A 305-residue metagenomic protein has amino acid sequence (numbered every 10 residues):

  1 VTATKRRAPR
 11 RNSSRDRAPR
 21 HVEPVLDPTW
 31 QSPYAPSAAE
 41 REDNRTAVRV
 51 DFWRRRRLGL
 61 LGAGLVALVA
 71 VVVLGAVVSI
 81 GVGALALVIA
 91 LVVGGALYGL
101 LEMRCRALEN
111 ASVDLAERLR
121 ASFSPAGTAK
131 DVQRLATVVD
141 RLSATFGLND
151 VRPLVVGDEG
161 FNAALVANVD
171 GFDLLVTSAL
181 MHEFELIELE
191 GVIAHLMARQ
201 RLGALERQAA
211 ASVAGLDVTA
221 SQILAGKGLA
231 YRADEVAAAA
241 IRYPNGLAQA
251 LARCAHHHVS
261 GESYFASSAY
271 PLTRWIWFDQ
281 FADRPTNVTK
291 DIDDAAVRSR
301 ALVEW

Functional and structural regions predicted by a protein language model:
T2-G160, Q222, H258: Hydrophobic or amphipathic, alpha-helical segments that drive membrane association/targeting
L135-S143, A225-P244: An active-site-proximal "capping" alpha-helix that borders the catalytic cofactor pocket
T145-D173, V218, A238-W305: Active-site-proximal gating segments in proteases and membrane effectors
D173-T177, M197: Short hydrophobic beta-strand segments that form the core of ligand-binding sensory/regulatory domains
M181: Glycine-/small-residue-rich active-site loops that bind phosphorylated ligands and cofactors
E185-R201: Short alpha-helix carrying the canonical HExxH Zn2+-binding catalytic motif
L196-S212, N245: Catalytic Zn2+-binding segment of zinc metalloproteases
A211-Q222: Hydrophobic, aromatic-rich membrane-embedded alpha-helical segments
